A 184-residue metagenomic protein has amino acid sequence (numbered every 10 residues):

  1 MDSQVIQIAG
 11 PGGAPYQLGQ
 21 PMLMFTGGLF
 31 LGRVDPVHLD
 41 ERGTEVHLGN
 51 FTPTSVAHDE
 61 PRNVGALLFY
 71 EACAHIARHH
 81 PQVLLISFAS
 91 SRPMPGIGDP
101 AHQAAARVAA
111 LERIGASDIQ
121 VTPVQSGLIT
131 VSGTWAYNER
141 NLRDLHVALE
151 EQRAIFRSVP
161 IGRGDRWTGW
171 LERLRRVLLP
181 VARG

Functional and structural regions predicted by a protein language model:
M1-E60, L67, E71-G184: Non-catalytic substrate-recognition and accessory regions of acyl/acetyltransferase enzymes
